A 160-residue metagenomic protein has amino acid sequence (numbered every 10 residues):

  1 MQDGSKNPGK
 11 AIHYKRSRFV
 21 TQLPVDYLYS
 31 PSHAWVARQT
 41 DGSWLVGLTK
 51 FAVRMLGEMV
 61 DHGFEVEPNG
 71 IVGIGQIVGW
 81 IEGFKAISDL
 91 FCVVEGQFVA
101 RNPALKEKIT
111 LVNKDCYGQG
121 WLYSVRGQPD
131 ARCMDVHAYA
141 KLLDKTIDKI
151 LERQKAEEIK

Functional and structural regions predicted by a protein language model:
M1-I74, S88, Q97-K160: Non-catalytic terminal segments and appended small domains
G83: Flexible, gly/ser-rich surface segments that form the specificity/activation loops bordering the active-site cleft
